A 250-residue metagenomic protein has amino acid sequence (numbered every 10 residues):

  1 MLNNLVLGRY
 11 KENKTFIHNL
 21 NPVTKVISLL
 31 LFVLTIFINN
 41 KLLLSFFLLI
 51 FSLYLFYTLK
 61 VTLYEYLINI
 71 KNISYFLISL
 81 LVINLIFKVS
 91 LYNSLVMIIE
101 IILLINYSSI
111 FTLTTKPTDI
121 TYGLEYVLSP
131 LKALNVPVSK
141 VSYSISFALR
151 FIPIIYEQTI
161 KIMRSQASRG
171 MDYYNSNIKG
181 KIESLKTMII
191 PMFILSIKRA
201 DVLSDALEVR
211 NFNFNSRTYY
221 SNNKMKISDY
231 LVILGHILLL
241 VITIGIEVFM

Functional and structural regions predicted by a protein language model:
M1-L44, L48-Y54, K161-M250: Transmembrane alpha-helix interface motif
K14, H18, V61-E65, V89 (+2 more regions): Membrane-helix interfacial "entry" motifs
I38, F56-V61, L85: Structural signal for the C-terminal ends of transmembrane alpha-helices and the immediately following loop
K41-L49, E65-I68, S90-V96: Short, aromatic-rich membrane-interface segments at the entry and exit of alpha-helical transmembrane domains
F47-F56, G123-P130: Hydrophobic transmembrane alpha-helix segments characteristic of membrane transport and insertion machinery
L59-I68, K116: Membrane-helix interface "capping/anchor" motifs
N69-I73, L77, I102-I105, M192 (+2 more regions): Loop-to-transmembrane-helix entry motif
S74-M171, I178: Juxtamembrane/interface alpha-helical elements of multi-pass membrane proteins
